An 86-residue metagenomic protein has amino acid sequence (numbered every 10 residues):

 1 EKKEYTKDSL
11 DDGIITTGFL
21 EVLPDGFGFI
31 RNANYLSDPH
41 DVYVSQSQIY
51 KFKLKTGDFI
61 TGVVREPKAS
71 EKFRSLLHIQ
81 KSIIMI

Functional and structural regions predicted by a protein language model:
K2-I86: N-terminal "pre-motor" subdomain/linker immediately upstream of P-loop NTPase catalytic cores
